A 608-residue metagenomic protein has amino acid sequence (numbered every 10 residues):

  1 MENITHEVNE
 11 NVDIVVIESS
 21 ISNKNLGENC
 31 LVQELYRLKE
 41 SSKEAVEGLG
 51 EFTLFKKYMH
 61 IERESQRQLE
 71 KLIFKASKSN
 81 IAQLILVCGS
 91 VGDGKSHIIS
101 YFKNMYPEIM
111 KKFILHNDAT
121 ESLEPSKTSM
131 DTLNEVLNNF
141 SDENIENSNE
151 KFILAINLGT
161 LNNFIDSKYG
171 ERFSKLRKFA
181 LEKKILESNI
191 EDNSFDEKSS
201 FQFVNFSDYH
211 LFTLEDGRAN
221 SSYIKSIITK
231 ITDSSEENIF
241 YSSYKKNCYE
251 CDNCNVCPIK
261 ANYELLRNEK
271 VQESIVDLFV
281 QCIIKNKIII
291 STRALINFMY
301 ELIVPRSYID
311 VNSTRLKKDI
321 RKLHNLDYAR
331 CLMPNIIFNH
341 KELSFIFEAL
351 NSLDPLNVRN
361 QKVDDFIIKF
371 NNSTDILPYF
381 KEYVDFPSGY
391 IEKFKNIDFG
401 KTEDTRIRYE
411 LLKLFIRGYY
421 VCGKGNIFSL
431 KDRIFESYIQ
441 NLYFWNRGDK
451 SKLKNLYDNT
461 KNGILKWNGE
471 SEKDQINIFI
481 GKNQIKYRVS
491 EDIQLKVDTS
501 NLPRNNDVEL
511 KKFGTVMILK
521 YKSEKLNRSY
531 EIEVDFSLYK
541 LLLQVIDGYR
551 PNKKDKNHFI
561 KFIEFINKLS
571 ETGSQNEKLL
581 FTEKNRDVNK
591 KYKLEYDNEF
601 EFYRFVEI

Functional and structural regions predicted by a protein language model:
M1-A82, R433-I439, Y443-F444, G448 (+3 more regions): A short, basic N-terminal segment
K78-I98: Walker A/P-loop nucleotide-binding motif
K95, E124, T160-D166, F212-E215: Switch/connector loops and helix/strand junctions flanking conserved nucleotide-binding motifs in nucleotide-processing
M105-N139: AAA+/P-loop NTPase substrate/partner-engagement loops
N147-L154, S200-Q202: Loop/turn-to-beta-strand initiation segments
K183-K246: Conserved small helical "lid"/interfacial subdomain of P-loop NTPases
I224-S490: Extended alpha-helical coiled-coil/bundle linker/stalk regions that scaffold oligomerization and domain organization
I397, L412-N426, W445, Y487-K590: C-terminal structured domain segments
